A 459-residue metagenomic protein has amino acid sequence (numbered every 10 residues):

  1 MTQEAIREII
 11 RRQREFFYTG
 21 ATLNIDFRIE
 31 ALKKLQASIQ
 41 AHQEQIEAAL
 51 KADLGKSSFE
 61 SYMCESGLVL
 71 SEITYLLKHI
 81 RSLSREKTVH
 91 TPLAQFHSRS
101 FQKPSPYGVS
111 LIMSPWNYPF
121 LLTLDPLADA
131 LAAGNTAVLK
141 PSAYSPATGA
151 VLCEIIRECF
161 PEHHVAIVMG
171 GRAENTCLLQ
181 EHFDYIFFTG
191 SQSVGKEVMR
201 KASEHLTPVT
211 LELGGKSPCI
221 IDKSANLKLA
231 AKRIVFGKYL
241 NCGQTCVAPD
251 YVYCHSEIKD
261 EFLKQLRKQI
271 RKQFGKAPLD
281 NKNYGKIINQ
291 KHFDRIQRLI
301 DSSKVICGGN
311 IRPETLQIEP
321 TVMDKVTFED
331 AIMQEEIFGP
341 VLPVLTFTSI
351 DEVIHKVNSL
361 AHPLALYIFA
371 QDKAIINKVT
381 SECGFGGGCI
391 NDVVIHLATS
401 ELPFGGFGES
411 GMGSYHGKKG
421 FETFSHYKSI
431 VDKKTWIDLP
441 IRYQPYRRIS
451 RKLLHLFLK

Functional and structural regions predicted by a protein language model:
M1-F101: N-terminal Rossmann-like NAD(P)+-binding subdomain of aldehyde/semialdehyde dehydrogenases
I6, I25, Q43, L227 (+3 more regions): Residues at or immediately preceding the N-termini of alpha-helices
F17, A21, Q36-I39, Q43 (+14 more regions): Structural signal for hydrophobic packing residues in well-ordered secondary-structure cores of soluble enzyme domains
L23-N24, I220, R271, I318-K459: Conserved C-terminal structural/oligomerization subdomain of aldehyde/semialdehyde dehydrogenase
R28, I73, G134, V165 (+7 more regions): Residue-level signal for inorganic ion chemistry
L93-L229: Rossmann-like NAD(P) dinucleotide-binding subdomain of oxidoreductase/dehydrogenase enzymes
F160, S193-T327, D351, I390 (+2 more regions): ALDH superfamily catalytic-core signature
